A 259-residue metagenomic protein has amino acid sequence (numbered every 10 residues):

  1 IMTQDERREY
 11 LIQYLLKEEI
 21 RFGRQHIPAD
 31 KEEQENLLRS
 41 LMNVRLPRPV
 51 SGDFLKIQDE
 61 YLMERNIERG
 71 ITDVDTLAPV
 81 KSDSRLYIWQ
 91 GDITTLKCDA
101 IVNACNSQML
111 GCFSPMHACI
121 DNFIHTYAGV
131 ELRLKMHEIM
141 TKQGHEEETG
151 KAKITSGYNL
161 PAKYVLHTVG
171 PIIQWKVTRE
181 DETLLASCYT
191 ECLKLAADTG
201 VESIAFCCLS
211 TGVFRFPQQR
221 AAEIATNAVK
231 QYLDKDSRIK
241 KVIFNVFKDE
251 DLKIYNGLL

Functional and structural regions predicted by a protein language model:
I1-L259: Macrodomain-like recognition of ADP-ribose-binding/processing modules
